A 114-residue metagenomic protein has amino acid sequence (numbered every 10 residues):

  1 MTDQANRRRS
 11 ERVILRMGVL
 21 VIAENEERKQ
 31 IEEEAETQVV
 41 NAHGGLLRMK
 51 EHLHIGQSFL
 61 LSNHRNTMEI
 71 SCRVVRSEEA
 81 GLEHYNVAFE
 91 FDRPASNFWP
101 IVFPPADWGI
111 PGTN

Functional and structural regions predicted by a protein language model:
M1-N114: Structured alpha-helical
